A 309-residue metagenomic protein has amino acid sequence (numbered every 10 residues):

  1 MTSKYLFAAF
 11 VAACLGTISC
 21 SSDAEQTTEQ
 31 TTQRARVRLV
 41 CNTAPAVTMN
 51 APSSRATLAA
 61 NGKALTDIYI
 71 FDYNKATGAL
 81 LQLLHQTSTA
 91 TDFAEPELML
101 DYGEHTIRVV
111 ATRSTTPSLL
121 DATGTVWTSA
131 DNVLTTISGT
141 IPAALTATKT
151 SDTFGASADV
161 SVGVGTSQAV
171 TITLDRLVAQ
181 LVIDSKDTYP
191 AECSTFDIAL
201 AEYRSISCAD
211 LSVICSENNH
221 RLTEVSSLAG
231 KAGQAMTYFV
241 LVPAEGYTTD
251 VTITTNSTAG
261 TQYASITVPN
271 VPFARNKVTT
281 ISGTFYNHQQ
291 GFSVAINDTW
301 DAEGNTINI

Functional and structural regions predicted by a protein language model:
T2-Y5, L15-V47, I183, N276 (+1 more regions): Bacterial Sec-dependent N-terminal signal peptides
E25, V40-G62, D184-E192: Structural motif
T32, K63, Y102, L174-V178: Short, surface-exposed loop/turn motifs at beta-strand boundaries within globular domains
R34-R36, F93-E95, S167-A169, Q180 (+2 more regions): Intrinsic-disorder/low-complexity, polar/charged segments enriched in Ser/Thr/Lys/Arg/Asp/Glu/Gln
T57-G124, P190-K277, I296-D298, A302-I309: Tryptophan-paired
R108-V110, Q180-D184: Residues within well-ordered beta-strands of beta-sheet-rich folds
N132-L177, D184-K186, I266-I309: Extracellular beta-sheet/turn segments enriched in Thr/Pro/Gly and aliphatic residues
